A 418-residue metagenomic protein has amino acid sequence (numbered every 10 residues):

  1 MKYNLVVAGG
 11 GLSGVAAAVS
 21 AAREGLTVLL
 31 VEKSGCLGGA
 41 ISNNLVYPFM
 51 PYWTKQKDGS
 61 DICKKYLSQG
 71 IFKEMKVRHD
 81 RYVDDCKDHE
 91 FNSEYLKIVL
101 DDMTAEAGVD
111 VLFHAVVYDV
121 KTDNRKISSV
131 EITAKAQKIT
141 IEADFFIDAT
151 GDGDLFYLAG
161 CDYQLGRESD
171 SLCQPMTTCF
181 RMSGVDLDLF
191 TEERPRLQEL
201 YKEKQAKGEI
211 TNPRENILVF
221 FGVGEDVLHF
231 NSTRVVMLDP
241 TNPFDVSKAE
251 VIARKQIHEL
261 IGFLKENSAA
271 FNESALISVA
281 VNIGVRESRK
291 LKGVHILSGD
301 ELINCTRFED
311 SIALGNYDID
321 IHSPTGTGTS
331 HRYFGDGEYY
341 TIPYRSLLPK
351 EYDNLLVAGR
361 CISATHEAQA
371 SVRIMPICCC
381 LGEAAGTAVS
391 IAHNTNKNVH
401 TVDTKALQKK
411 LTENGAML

Functional and structural regions predicted by a protein language model:
M1-G11: Beta1/beta-strand and adjacent pyrophosphate-binding region of the FAD-binding site in flavoprotein oxidoreductases
V6-A8, A17, A22, R125: Membrane-embedded transmembrane-helix bundle of lipid-linked glycan/lipid transferases
G14: N-terminal Rossmann-fold NAD(P) dinucleotide-binding loop
S20, L26-T27, E32-D119, Q174: Conserved N-terminal/central alpha/beta ligand/cofactor-binding core
A40, I71, K138-F145, A149-L418: Flavin (FAD/FMN)-binding glycine-rich loop and adjacent Rossmann-like elements that form
K121-T140: Conserved beta-strand-loop-beta-strand element in the redox core of flavoprotein oxidoreductases
